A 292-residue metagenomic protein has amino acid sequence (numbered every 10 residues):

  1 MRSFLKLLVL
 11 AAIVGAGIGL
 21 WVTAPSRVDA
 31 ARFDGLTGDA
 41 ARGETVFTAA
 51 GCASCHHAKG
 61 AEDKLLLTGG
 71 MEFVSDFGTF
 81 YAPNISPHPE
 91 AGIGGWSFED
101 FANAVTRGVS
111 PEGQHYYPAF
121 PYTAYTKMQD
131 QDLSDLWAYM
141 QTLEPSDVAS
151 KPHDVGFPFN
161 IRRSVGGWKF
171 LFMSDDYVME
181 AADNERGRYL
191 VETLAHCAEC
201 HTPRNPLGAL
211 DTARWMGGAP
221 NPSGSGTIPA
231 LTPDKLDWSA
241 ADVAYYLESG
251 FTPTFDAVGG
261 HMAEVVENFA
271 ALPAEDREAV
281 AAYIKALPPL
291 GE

Functional and structural regions predicted by a protein language model:
L5-V22: Hydrophobic membrane-insertion alpha-helices, especially the h-region of bacterial N-terminal signal peptides
W21-T48, V165-E192, E292: Electrostatic cytochrome c docking/interface patches
G35-E72: Short extracytoplasmic
G43, A49-K59, F101, L136 (+4 more regions): The canonical Cys-X-X-Cys-His
G60, N160-T227, L231-A241: Surface-exposed interaction/gating patches
M71-D100, T123-L133, R214-T254, V265-E278: Electron-transfer interface patches adjacent to heme c in soluble/periplasmic c-type cytochromes and di-/multiheme
E112-Q114, L207-A209, W238-A241, T252-G259: Substrate-binding/catalytic groove segments of enzymes that remodel or degrade extracellular structural polymers
D147-I161: Extended, well-folded interaction surfaces typified by the phenylalanyl-tRNA synthetase beta subunit core
